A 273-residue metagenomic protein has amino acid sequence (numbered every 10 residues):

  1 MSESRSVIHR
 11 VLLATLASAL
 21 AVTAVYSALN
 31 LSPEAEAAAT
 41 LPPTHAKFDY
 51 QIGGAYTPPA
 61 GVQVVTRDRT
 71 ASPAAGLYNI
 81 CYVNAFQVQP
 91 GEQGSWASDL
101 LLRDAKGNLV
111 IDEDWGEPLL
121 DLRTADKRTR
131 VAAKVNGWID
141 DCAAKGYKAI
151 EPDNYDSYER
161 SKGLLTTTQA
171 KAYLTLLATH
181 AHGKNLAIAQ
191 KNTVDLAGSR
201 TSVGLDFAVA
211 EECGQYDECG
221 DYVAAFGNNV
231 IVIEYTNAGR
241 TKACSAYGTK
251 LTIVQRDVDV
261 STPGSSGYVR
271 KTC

Functional and structural regions predicted by a protein language model:
M1-A17: N-terminal export and membrane-targeting signals
L16-A24: Hydrophobic core
T23-A39: C-terminal region of N-terminal signal peptides and the immediate post-cleavage residues of exported proteins
E36-C273: Glycan-processing catalytic domains of CAZymes
